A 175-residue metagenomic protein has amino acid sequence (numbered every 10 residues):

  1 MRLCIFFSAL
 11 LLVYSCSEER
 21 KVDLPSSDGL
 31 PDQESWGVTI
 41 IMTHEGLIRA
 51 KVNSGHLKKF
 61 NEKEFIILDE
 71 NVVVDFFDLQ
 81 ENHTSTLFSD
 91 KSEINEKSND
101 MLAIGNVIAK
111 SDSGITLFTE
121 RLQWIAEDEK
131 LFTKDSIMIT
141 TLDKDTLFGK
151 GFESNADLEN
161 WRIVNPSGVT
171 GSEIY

Functional and structural regions predicted by a protein language model:
M1-Y175: Mature-chain termini and adjacent capping regions
